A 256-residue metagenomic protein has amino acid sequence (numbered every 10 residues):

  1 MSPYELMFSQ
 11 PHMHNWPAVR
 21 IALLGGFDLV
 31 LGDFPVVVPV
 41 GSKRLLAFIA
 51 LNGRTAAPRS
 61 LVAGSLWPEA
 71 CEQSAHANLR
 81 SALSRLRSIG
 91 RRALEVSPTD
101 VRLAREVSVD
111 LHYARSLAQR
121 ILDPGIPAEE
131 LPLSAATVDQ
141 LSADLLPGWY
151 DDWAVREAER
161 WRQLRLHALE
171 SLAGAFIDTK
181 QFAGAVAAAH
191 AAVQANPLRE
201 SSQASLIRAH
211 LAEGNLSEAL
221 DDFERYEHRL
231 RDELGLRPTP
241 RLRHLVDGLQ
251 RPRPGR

Functional and structural regions predicted by a protein language model:
S2, M7, M13-H14, F34-V36 (+3 more regions): Intrinsically disordered, charged and Pro/Gly-enriched terminal/linker segments that flank large helical-solenoid
V19-A22, R92-S97: Short beta-strand
L23-K43: A structural micro-motif at secondary-structure boundaries
L29, V62, L86, A219: Conserved RecA-like P-loop NTPase ATPase core
V38-A47, E72-R91: DNA-recognition element of transcription regulators
A56-S65: Short acidic, hydrophobic short linear motifs in intrinsically disordered regions
G64, S88, Q194: Alpha-helical residues within the helix-turn-helix
